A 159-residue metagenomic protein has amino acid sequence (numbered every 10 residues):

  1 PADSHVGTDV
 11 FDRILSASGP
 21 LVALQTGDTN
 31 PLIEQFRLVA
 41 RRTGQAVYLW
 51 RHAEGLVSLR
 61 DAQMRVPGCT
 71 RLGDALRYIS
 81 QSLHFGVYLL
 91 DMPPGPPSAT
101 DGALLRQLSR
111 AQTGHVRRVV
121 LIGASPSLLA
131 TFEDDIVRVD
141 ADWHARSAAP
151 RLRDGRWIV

Functional and structural regions predicted by a protein language model:
P1-V159: ATP/nucleotide-binding catalytic cores
